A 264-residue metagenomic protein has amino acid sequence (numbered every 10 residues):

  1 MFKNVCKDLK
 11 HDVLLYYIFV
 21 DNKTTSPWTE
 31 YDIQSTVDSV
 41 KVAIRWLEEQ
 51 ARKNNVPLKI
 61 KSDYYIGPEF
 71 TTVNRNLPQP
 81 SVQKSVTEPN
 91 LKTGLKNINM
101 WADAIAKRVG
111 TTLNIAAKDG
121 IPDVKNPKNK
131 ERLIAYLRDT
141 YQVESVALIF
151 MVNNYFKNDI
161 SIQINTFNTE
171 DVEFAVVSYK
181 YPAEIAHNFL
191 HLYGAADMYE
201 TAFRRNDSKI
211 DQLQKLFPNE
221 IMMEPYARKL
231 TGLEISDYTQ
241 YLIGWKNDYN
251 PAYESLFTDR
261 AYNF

Functional and structural regions predicted by a protein language model:
M1-T140: Propeptide-to-catalytic entry region of secreted or membrane-anchored zinc metalloproteases
F2-C6, M198-F264: Replace "(M1/M4/M9/M12/WLM)" with "(e.g., M1/M4/M8/M9/M12/M26/WLM)" and add "not limited to" to clarify scope
H11-Y16, Q142-L148, E170-E173: Loop/turn elements at helix/coil->beta-strand transitions in domains of secreted/extracellular proteins
I18-N22, F150-Y155, Y179-K180, E224-Y226: Active-site-proximal beta-strand/loop segments in catalytic clefts of secreted hydrolases
T24-W28, N158-I160, K229-I235: Short, solvent-exposed loop/turn elements at domain surfaces
D119-F167: Auxiliary, metal-adjacent structural segments of Zn-dependent hydrolase domains
F167-A186: Short pre-active-site segment immediately N-terminal to the catalytic Zn-binding motif
Y181-M198: Active-site recognition of the HExxH zinc-binding catalytic motif
